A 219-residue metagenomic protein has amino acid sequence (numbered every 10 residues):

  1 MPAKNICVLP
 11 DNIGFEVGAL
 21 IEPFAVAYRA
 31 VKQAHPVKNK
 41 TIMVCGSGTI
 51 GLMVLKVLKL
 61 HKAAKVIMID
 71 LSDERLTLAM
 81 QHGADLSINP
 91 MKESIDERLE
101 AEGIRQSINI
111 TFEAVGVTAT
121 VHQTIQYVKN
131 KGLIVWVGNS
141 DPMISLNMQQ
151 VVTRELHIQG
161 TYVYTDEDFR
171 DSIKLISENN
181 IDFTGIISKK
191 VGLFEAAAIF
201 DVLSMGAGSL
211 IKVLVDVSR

Functional and structural regions predicted by a protein language model:
M1-I6: Glycine-rich phosphate/adenylate-binding loop and adjacent beta-alpha elements of nucleotide- or dinucleotide-binding
C7, M43, I67, L133-V135 (+2 more regions): Structural detector of well-ordered beta-strand residues that form the stable sheet scaffold of enzyme domains
I13-K92: Mid-domain Rossmann-like dinucleotide-binding core that forms the NAD(H)/NADP(H) cofactor-binding site
A19, S47, M68-I69, I88 (+4 more regions): Glycine- and other small-residue-rich loops at beta-strand/loop junctions that grip anionic moieties
A34-K38, T77-H157: Glycine-rich cofactor phosphate-binding loops and adjacent beta1-alpha1 units of small-molecule cofactor enzyme domains
S72, S140, Y164: Residues in the short beta-alpha loop(s) of Rossmann-like NAD(P)-binding domains
H122, Q126, D166-R219: C-terminal hydrophobic helical "lid"/dimerization subdomain of Rossmann-like NAD(P)H-dependent oxidoreductases
